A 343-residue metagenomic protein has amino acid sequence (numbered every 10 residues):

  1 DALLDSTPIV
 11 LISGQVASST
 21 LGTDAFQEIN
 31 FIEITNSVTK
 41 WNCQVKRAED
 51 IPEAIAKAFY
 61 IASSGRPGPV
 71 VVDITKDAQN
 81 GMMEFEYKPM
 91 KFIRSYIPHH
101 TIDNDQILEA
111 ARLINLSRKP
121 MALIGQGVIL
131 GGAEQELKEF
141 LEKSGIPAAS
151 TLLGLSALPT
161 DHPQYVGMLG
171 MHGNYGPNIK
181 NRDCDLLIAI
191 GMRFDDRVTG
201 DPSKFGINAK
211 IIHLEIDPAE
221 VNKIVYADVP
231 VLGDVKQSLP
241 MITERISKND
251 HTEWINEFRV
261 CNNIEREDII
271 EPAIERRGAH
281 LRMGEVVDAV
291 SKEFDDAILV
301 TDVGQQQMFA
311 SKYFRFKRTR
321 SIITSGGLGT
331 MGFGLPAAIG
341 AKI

Functional and structural regions predicted by a protein language model:
D1-E253, A289-K292, I298: N-terminal alpha/beta PP-like core and its mobile active-site loop of ThDP/TPP-dependent enzymes
I255-E265: N-terminal structural subdomain of ketosynthase/condensing enzymes
N263-K342: Active-site diphosphate/adenylate-binding microenvironment
